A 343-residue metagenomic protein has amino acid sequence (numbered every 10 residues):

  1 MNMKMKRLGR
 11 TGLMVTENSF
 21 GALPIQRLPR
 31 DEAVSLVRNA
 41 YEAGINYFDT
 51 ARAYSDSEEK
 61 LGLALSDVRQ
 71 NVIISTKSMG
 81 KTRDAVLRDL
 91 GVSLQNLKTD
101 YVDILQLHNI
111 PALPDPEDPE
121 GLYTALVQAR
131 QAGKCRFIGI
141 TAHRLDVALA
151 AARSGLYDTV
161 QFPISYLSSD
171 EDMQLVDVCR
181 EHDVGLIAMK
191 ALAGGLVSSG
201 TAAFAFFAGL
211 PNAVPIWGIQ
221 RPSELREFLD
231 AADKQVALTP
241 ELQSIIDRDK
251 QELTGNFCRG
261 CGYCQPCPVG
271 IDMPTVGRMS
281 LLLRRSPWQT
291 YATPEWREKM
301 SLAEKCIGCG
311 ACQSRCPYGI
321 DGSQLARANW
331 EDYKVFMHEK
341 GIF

Functional and structural regions predicted by a protein language model:
M1-V72: N-terminal binding-site loop/beta-alpha segment at the start of enzyme catalytic domains that lines or forms
L8, F20, F48, L61 (+11 more regions): Conserved, mostly hydrophobic/aromatic
G21, A51, L105-H108, T141 (+3 more regions): Conserved residues at the C-terminal ends of beta-strands
I25, A53-D56, G80, A142-D146 (+1 more regions): Short glycine-enriched loops at secondary-structure junctions
D31, R38, E42, K81-I187 (+1 more regions): Glycine/proline-rich, positively charged, aromatic-decorated active-site loop/lid region on the catalytic face
Y41, I45-N46, Q174-A188, L192-F343: Structured C-terminal cap/extension of enzyme domains
N46-A51, S75-T76, R136-G139, T159-F162 (+3 more regions): Short catalytic-loop micro-motif centered on adjacent basic/acidic residues
N71-I74, Y157-S165, V236-L242: Short hydrophobic/aromatic-enriched beta-strand-loop microsegments
